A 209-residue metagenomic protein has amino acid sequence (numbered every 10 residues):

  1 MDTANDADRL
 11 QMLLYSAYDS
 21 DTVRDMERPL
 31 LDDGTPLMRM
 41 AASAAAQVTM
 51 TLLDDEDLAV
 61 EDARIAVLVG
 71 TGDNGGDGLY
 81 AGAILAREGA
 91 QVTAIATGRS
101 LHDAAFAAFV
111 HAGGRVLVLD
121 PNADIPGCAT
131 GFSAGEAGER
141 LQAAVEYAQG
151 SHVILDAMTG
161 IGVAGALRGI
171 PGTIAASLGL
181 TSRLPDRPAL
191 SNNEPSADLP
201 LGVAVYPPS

Functional and structural regions predicted by a protein language model:
M1-D62: Positively charged, low-complexity intrinsically disordered leader regions
D2-Y18, L58-S209: Glycine-rich phosphate/dinucleotide-binding loop and adjoining beta-alpha-beta core of small-molecule
